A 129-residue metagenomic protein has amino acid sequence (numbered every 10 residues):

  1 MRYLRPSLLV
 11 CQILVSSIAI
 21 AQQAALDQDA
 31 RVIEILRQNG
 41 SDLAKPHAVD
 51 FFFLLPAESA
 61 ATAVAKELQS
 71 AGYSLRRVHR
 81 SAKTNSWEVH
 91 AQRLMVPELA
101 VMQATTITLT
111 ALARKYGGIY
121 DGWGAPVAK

Functional and structural regions predicted by a protein language model:
M1-R5: Positively charged n-region of N-terminal signal peptides that target proteins for export
S7-S16: Bacterial N-terminal signal peptides
A19-K129: Long, contiguous binding/interaction regions
